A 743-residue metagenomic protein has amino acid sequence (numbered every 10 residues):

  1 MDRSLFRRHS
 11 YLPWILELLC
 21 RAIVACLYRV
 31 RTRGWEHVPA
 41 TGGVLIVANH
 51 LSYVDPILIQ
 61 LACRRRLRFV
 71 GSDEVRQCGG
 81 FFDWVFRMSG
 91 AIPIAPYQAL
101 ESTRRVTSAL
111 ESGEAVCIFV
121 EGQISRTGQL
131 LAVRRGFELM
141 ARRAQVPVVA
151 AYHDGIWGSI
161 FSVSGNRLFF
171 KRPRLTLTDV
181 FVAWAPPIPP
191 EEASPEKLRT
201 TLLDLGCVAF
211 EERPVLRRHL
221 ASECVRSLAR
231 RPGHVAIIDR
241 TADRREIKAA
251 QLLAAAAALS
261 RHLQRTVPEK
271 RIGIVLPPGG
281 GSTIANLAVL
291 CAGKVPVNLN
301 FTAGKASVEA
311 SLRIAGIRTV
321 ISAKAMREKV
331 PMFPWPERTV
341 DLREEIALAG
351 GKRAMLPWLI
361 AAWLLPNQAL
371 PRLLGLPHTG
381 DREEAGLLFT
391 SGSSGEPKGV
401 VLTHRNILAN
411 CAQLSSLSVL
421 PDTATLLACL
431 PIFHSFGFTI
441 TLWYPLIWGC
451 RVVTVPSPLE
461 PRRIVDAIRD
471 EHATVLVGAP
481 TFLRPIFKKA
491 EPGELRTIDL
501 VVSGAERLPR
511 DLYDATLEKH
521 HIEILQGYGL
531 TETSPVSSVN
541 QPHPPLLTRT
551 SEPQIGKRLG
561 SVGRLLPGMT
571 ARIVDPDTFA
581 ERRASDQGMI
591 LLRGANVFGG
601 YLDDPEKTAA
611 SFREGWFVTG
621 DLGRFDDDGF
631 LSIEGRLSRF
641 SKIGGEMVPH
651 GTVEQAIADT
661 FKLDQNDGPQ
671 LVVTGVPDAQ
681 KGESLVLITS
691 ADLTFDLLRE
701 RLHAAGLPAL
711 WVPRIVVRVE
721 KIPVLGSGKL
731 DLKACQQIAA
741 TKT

Functional and structural regions predicted by a protein language model:
F81, E111, A115, R126-A193: A cross-family acyltransferase "interaction/gating" segment
P232-G233, P277, V340-F389, E396 (+1 more regions): Conserved pre-ATP/AMP-binding loop-to-beta segment of ANL
A236-L287, G304-E309, L364, L402-L408: Conserved AMP-binding/adenylate-forming core of the ANL superfamily
R245-A250, P377-H378, A385-A409: Conserved AMP-binding A3 loop
V320, L476, G594, G599-G600 (+3 more regions): AMP-binding/adenylate-forming catalytic core of the ANL superfamily
M355, W363-L364, A473-G478, F487-K557 (+2 more regions): Gly/Ser/Thr-rich phosphate-binding loop
L408-T425, F433-T474, K489: Conserved AMP-binding/adenylation subdomain of ANL enzymes
P545-T548, S561-G568, T578-A610, E646-P649: Conserved ATP/PPi-binding loop(s) of AMP-dependent carboxylate-activating enzymes
